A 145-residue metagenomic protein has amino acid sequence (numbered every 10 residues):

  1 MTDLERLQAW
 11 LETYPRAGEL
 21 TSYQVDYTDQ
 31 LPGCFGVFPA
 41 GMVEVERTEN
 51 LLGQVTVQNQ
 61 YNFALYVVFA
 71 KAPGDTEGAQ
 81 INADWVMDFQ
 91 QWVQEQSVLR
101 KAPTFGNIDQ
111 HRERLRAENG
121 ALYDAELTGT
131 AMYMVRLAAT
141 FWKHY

Functional and structural regions predicted by a protein language model:
M1-Y27, V43-Y145: Charged, amphipathic alpha-helical segments and their flanking helix caps
P32-V43: Charged, often glycine-rich, active-site loop that binds/positions anionic groups
